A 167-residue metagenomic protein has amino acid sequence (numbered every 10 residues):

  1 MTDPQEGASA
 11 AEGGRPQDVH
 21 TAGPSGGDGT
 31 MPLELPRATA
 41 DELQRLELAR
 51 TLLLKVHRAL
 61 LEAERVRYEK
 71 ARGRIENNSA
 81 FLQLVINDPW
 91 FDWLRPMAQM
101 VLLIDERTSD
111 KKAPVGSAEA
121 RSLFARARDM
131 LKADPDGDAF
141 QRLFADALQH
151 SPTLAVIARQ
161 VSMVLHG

Functional and structural regions predicted by a protein language model:
T2-G13, D18-G167: Surface-exposed peri-terminal alpha-helical interaction modules
